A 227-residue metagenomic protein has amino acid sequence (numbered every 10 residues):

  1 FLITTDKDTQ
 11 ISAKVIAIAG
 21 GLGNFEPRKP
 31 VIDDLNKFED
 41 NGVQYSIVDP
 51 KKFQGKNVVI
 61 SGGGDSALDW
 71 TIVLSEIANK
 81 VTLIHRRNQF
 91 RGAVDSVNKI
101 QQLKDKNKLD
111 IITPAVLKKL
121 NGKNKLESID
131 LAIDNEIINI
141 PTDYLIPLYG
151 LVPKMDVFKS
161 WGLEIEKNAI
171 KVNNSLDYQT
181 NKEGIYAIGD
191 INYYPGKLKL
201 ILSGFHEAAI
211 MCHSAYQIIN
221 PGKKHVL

Functional and structural regions predicted by a protein language model:
F1-T5, K14-V15, G20-I47: Glycine/small-residue-rich loop that forms an oxyanion/phosphate-binding "nest" at active or ligand-binding sites
F1-T5, Q10-A13, I18, S75-N174 (+1 more regions): A Rossmann-like FAD-binding core segment of flavoenzymes
V31-Q54, Y144, L148-L202, I210 (+1 more regions): FAD-site-proximal beta/loop scaffold in flavoenzymes
N57, N79-L83, G184: Residues at the starts of beta-strands that form the adenosine-phosphate
G62-G64: Glycine-rich Rossmann-fold phosphate-binding loop(s) that bind the pyrophosphate of adenine dinucleotide cofactors
A67: N-terminal Rossmann-fold NAD(P) dinucleotide-binding loop
T71-I72: Generic hydrophobic/aromatic pocket-lining and core-packing "Φ" positions
V94-S96, E136-N139, I191-I201, M211-V226: Active-site lid/adjacent beta-loop-alpha segment flanking the redox-cofactor pocket in flavoenzymes
